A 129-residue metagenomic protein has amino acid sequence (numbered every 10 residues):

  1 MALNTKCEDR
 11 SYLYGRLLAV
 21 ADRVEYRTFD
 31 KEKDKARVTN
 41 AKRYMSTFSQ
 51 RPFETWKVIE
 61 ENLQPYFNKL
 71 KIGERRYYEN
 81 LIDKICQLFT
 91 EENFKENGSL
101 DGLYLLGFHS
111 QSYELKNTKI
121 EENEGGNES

Functional and structural regions predicted by a protein language model:
M1-S129: Intrinsic-disorder/low-complexity detector
